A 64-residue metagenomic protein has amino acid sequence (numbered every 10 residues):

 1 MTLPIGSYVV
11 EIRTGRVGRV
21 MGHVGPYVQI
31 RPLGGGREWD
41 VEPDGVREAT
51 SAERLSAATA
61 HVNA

Functional and structural regions predicted by a protein language model:
M1-E11: Short coil-to-beta transition motif at edge beta-strands of beta-rich domains
G15-H23: Short beta-strand-centered aromatic/proline hotspots
H23, L33, D44: Surface loops and adjacent helix of pleckstrin homology
V24-P26, A49: Coiled-coil-like amphipathic alpha-helices with heptad-repeat character
V28-P32: SH3/SH3-like beta-barrel fold
G36-A64: Intrinsically disordered, low-complexity, charged/polar segments
